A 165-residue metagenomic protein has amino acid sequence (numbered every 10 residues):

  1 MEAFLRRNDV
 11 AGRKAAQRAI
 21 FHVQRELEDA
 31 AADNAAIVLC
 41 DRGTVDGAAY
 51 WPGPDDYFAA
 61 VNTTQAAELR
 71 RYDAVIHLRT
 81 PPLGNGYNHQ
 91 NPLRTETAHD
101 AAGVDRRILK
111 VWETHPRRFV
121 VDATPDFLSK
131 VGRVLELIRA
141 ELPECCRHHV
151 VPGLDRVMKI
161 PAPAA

Functional and structural regions predicted by a protein language model:
M1-R25: Conserved substrate/cofactor phosphate-moiety recognition/catalytic segment in nucleotide-dependent phosphotransferases
E2, T44, P81-G84: Conserved nucleotide-binding/hydrolysis micro-motifs of P-loop NTPases
F4, L27-A31, E141: Hydrophobic helix-cap positions at the C-terminus of alpha-helices in RecA-like/P-loop ATPase nucleotide-binding cores
N8-K14, P52-G53, Y57, V134-R139: Charged, often glycine-rich, active-site loop that binds/positions anionic groups
R18-R70: Glycine-rich phosphate-binding loop used to anchor ATP phosphates in small-molecule kinases, encompassing both
V38, V75-I76, R118: Short, well-ordered beta-strand core segments
Y50, P54-E113, D122-R133: A glycine- and Lys/Arg-enriched "phosphate-lid" helix/loop adjacent to the NTP-binding pocket of small-molecule kinases
D100-A165: NTP-dependent small-molecule kinase module
